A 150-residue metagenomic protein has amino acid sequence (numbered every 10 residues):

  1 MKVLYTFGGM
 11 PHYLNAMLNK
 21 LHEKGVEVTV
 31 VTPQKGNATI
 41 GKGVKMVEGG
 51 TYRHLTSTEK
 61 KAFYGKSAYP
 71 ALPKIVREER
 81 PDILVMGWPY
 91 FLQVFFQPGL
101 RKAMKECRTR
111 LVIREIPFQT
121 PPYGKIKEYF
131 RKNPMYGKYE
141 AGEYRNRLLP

Functional and structural regions predicted by a protein language model:
M1-G50, C107: N-terminal subdomain of nucleotide-sugar transferases
K2-L4, P73-V94, T109-V112: Short N-terminal targeting/anchoring amphipathic segment
G8-Y13, S67-A68, P89-Q93: Short beta->alpha connector loops
A16-K20, F95-L100: A short acidic, amphipathic alpha-helical/loop segment
Q34, G87, P150: Conserved residues at the C-terminal ends of beta-strands
V47-P70, M86-W88: A short, charged, and often flexible helix/loop element on the N-terminal side of the glycosyltransferase catalytic
F91-Q93, K102-F130: A short, histidine- and acid-enriched strand-loop-helix "catalytic/donor-clamping" loop that lines the nucleotide-sugar
K102, F118, E128-L149: Membrane-proximal helix-turn-helix segments that form the acceptor-binding/catalytic region of lipid-linked
